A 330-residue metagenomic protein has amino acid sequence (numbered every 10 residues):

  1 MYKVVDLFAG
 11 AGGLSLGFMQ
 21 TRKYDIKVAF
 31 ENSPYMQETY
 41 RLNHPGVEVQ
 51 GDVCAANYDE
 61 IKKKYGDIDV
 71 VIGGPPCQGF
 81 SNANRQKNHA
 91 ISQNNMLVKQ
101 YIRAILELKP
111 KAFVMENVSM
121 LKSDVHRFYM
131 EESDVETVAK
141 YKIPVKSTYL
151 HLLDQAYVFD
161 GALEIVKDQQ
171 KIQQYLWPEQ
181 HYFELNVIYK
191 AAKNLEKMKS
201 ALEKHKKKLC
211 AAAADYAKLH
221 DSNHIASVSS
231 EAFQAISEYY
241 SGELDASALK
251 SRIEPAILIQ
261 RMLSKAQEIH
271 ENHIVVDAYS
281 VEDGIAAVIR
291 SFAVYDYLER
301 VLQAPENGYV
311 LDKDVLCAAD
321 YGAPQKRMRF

Functional and structural regions predicted by a protein language model:
V4-G13, V53, Y65-R85, F113-S119: Conserved proline-anchored active-site loop of SAM-dependent methyltransferases that bridges a beta-strand
A11-K23: Conserved SAM-binding loop of SAM-dependent methyltransferases across substrates and taxa, primarily the Class I
I26-E31: Conserved SAM-binding motif I beta-strand of class I
P34-E38: Short alpha-helix immediately C-terminal to the canonical SAM-binding loop
E48-V49: Hydrophobic/aromatic anchor residues within beta-strands of the central parallel beta-sheet of Rossmann-like
D52-A56, L316: Conserved SAM/SAH-binding loop
E60-G66, F80-F330: Class I S-adenosyl-L-methionine
